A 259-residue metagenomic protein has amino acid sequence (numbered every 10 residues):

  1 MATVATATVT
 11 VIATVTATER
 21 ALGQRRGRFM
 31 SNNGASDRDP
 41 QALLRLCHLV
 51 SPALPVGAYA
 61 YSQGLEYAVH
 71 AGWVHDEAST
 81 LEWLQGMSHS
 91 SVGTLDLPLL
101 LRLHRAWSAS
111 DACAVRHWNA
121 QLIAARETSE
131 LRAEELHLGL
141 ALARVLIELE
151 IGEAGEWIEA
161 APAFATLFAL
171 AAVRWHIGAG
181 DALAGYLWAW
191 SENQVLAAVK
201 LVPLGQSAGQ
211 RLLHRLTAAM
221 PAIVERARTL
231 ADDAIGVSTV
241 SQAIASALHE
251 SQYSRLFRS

Functional and structural regions predicted by a protein language model:
M1-S259: Metal- and O2-centered redox machinery and metal/ROS homeostasis
